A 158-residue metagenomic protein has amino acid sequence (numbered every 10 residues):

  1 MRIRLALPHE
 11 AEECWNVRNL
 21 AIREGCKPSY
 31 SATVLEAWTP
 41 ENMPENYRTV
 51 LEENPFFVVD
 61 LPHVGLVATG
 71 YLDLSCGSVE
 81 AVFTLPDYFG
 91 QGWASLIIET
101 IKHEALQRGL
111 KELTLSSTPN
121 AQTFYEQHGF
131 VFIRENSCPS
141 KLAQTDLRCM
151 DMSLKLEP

Functional and structural regions predicted by a protein language model:
M1-E12, L156-P158: Conserved N-terminal entry element of GNAT/NAT acetyltransferase domains
L5-P8, N16-D87, I98-T100: Acetyl-CoA-dependent GNAT
Y30, V34, W38, Y88 (+4 more regions): Residues at secondary-structure transition points
G65, A81, L85-E99, R108 (+2 more regions): Conserved glycine-rich acetyl-CoA-binding loop
L66, F132-R134: Residue-level detector of beta-propeller blades
A105: Hydrophobic pocket-lining residues that define ligand/cofactor binding sites across diverse proteins
K111, L115-N120, H128, C138-P158: C-terminal "cap" of GNAT-fold acetyltransferases
